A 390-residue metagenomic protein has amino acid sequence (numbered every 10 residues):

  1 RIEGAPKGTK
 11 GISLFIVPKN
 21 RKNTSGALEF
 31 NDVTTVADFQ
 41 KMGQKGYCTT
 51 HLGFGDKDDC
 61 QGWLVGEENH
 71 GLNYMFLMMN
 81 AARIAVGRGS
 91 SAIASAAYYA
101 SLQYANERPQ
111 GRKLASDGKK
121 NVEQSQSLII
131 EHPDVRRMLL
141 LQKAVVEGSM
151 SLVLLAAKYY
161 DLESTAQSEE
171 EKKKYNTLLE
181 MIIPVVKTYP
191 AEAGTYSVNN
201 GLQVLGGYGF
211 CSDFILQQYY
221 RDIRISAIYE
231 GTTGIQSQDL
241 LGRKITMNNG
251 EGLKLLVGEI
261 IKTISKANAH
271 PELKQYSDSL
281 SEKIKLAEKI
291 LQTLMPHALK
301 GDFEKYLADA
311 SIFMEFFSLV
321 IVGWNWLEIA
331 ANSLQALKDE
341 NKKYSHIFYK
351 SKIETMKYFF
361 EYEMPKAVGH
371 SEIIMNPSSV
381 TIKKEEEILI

Functional and structural regions predicted by a protein language model:
R1-F30: A short core secondary-structure module
K22-V36, K41, C48-A82, L102-I130 (+1 more regions): A glycine-rich, basic-preceded beta-loop-alpha segment at the flavin cofactor/substrate interface of flavin-utilizing
A37, M75-R83, Q124-S125, P133-M138 (+5 more regions): Short beta-alpha connecting loops at secondary-structure transitions that line or flank enzyme active sites
Q44, L155, T177-L255, Y358-K384: Alpha-helix capping/hinge segments and adjacent helical runs
G87-A100: Alpha-helical support elements that line or immediately flank enzyme active sites and cofactor-binding pockets
N106-N121, L154-E171, L202-D213, A336-Y344: Short, glycine/acidic-rich hinge or "gate" loops at secondary-structure transitions that mediate conformational
H132-Q203: Gly/Pro-rich turn-and-neighbor structural signature
M247, T263-I390: C-terminal amphipathic alpha-helical interaction region
